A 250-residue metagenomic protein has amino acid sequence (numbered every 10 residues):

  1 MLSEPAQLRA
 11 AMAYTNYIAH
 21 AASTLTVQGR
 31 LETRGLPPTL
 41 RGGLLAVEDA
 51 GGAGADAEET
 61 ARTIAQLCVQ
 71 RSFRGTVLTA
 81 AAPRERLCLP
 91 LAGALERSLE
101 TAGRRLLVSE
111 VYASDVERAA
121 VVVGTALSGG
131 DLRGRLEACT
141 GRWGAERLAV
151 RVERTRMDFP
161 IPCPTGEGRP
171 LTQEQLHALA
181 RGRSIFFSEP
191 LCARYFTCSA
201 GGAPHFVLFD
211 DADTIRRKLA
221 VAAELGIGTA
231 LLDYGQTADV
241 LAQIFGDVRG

Functional and structural regions predicted by a protein language model:
M1-D131: Chitinase-like catalytic core of GlcNAc-active glycosidases
I18, V150, A222: Conserved, mostly hydrophobic/aromatic
Q70-F73, S98-L106, C139-R147, R217-G228: A structural motif corresponding to the C-terminal end of an alpha-helix and its immediate exit/capping segment
V77-T79, L106-E110, R147-E153, A230-L231: A structural signal for short, well-ordered beta-strand segments and their strand-loop junctions that often border
E85-R86, D115-V116, M157-I161, A238-L241: Short catalytic/ligand-binding loop motif for oxyanion handling, primarily in non-cytosolic enzymes, centered on
C88-G93, R97, R104, A119 (+1 more regions): Active-site region of glycoside hydrolase catalytic domains
R147-K218: Glycan-binding loop/region signatures in secreted carbohydrate-active enzymes
K218-G250: Acidic/aromatic/glycine-rich contiguous surface patches that form carbohydrate-binding/processing clefts and analogous
